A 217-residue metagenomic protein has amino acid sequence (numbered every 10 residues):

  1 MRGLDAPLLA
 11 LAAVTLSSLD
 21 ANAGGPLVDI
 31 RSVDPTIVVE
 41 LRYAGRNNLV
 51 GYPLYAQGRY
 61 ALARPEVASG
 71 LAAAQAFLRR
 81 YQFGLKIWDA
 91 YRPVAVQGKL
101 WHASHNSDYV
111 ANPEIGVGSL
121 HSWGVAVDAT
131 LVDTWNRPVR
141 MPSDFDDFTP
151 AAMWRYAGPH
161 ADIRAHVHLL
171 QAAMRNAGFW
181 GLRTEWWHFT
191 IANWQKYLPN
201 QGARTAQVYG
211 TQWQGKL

Functional and structural regions predicted by a protein language model:
M1-L8: Bacterial N-terminal signal peptides that target proteins for export
V14-W88, L100-T184, A192-L217: Extracytoplasmic cell-surface/polysaccharide-interacting catalytic and binding patches
P93: Segments that shape or occlude catalytic/ligand-binding pockets
V96: Short, well-ordered surface patches within globular domains
F189: Conserved metal-phosphate-binding beta-hairpin within the catalytic cores of diverse ATP-dependent phosphoryl-transfer
